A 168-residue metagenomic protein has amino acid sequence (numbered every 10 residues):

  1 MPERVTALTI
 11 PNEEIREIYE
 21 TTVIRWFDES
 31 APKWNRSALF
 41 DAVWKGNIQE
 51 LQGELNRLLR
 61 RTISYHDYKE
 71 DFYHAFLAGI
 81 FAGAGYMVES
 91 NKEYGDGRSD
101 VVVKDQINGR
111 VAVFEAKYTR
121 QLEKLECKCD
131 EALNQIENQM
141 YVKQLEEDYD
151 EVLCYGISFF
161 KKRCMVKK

Functional and structural regions predicted by a protein language model:
M1-M140, E151, C164-K168: Extended alpha-helical interface modules used as scaffolds for assembling large macromolecular complexes
K117, G156-K161: A short beta-strand-to-loop transition that corresponds to the Sensor-1 phosphate-sensing loop of AAA+ P-loop ATPases
M140-Q144, D150-I157: Low-complexity, intrinsically disordered Gly/Pro/Thr-rich segments
